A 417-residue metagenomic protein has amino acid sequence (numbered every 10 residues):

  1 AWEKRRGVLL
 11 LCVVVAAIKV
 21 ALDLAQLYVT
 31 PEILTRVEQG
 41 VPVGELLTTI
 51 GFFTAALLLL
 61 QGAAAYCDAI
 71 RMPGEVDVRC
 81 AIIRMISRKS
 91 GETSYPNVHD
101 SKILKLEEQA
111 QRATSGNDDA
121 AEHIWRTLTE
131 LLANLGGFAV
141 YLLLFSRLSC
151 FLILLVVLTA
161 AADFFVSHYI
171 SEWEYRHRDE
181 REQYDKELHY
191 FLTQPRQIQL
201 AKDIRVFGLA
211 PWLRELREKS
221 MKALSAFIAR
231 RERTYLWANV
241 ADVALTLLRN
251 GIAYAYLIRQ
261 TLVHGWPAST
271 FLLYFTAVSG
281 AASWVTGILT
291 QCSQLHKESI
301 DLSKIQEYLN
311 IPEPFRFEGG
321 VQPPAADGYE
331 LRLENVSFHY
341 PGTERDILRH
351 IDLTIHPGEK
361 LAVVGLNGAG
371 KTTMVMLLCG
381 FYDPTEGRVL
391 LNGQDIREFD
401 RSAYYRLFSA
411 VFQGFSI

Functional and structural regions predicted by a protein language model:
A1-D23, E38-T49, C67, R71 (+5 more regions): Membrane-integrated ABC transporters
L9-Y66, L142-E174, L248-A255, R259-S269 (+1 more regions): Transmembrane helix-loop-helix hairpins at lipid-water interfaces of multipass membrane proteins, especially the type-1
L27-L34, I83-S87, D100, L104 (+9 more regions): Alpha-helical transmembrane segments of polytopic integral membrane proteins, especially the permease/helical cores
F53-K89: Internal catalytic or translocation cores that form aromatic/hydrophobic pockets or channels for amphipathic metabolites
V76-E122, Y184-F227, E298-P312: Extended non-transmembrane interhelical loops and adjacent amphipathic helices of multipass membrane proteins
L209, A253, Y274-N310: Cytosolic ends of transmembrane helices, especially the final helix of ABC transmembrane type-1 domains
Q322-I417: ABC-type nucleotide-binding domain
